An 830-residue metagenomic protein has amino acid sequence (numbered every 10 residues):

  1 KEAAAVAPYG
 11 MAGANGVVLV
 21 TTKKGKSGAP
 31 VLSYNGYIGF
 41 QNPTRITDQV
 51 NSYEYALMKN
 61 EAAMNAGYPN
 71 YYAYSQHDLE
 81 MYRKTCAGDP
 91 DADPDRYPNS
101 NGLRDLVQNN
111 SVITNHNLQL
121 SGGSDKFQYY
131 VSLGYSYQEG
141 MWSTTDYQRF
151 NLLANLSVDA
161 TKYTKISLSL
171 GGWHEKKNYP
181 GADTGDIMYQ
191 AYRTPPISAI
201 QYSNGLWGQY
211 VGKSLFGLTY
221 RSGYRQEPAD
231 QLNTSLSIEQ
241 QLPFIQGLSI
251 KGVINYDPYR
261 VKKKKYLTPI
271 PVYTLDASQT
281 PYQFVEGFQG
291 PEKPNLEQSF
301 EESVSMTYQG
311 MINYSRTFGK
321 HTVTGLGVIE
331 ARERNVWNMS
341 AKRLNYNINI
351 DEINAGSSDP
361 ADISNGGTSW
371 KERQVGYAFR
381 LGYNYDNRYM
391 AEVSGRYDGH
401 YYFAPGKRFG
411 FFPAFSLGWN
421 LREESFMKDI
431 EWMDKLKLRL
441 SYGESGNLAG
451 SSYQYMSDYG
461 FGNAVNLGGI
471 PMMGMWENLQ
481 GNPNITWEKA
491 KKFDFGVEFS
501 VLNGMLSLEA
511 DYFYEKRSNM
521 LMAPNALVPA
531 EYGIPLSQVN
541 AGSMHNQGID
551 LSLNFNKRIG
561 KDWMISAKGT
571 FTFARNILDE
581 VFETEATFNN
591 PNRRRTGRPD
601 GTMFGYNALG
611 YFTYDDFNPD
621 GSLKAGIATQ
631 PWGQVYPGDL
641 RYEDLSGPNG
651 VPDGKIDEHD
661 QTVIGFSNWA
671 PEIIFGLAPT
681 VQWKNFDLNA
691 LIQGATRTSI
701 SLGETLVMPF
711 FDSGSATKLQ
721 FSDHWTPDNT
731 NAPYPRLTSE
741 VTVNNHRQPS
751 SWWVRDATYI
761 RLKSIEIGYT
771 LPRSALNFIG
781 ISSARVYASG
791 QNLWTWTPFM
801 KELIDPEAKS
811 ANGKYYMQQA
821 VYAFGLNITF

Functional and structural regions predicted by a protein language model:
A4-L232, S237-Q241, S249, V253 (+8 more regions): Membrane-proximal, glycine/serine-rich, low-complexity loop/turn segments characteristic of large bacterial
G25-P30, D125-K126, Y163, L242-I250 (+11 more regions): Short loop/turn motifs that connect adjacent beta-strands in outer-membrane beta-barrel proteins
S33-P94, N556-W669, N729: Conserved small-residue
Y53-P98, D186-S214, T268-E292, N335-N365 (+8 more regions): Surface-exposed loop/turn segments flanking beta-strands in extracellular/periplasmic regions
D91-D93, V211, G217, D359 (+3 more regions): Extracytoplasmic gating/loop element in the C-terminal half of outer-membrane beta-barrel translocons and assembly
D91-S121, D125, T268, V272-M390 (+3 more regions): Outer-membrane beta-barrel transmembrane domain signature of Gram-negative proteins, especially the mid-to-C-terminal
N109-F127, G134-S136, F216-K265, N295-T317 (+12 more regions): Outer-membrane beta-barrel transmembrane strands
A541-N546, P591-G621, S713, H724-A732 (+2 more regions): C-terminal beta-signal and terminal closure region of outer-membrane beta-barrel proteins
